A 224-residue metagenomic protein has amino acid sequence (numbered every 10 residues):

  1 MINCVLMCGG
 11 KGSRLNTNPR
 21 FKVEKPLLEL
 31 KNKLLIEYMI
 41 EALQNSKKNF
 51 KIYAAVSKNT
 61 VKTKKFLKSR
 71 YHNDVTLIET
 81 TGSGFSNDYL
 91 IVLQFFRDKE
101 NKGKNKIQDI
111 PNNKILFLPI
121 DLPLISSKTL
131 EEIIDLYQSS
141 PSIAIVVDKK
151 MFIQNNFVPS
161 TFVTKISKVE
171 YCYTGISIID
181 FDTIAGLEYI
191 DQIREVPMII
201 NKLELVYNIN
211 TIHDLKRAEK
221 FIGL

Functional and structural regions predicted by a protein language model:
M1-P19, L27: N-terminal nucleotide-binding beta1-loop-alpha1 segment
N3, K114-L116: Structural motif
K22-Y38: Short catalytic helix/loop segments, enriched in acidic residues and glycine and frequently bearing histidine
L35-K114, K128, Y171: Conserved N-terminal catalytic core of the sugar/cofactor nucleotidyltransferase
T80-S83, L122-L124, P141: Active-site-adjacent loop/tail segments of enzyme domains
L118-I120: Active-site acidic Asp-centered loop
I125-N210, K220: Conserved core of the sugar-phosphate nucleotidyltransferase
I212-L224: Hydrophobic helical membrane-anchoring modules
